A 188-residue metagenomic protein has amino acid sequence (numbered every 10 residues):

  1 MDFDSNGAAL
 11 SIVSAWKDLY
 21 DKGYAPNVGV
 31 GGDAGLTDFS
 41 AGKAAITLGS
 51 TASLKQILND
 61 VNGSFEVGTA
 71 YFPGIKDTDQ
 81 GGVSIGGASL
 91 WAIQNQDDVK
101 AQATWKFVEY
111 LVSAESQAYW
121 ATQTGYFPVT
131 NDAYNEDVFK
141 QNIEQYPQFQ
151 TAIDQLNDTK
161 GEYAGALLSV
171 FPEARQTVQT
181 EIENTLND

Functional and structural regions predicted by a protein language model:
M1-S11, N59-V61, P73-V83, Y134-Q145 (+1 more regions): Short, solvent-exposed loop/beta-turn-alpha elements that line the ligand-binding surface or hinge of extracytoplasmic
D2-G29: Glycine-centered hinge/linker elements that transmit conformational signals in sensory and ligand-binding systems
A8-W16, G35, S53, K100-T104 (+4 more regions): Stable alpha-helical elements in mature extracytoplasmic
L19-A25, D60-Y126: Extracytoplasmic/periplasmic substrate-recognition and gating elements
N27-A41: Short helix-initiation/N-cap motifs at beta->coil->alpha
L36-D38, L54-D60: Pocket-flanking alpha-helical
A45-S50, G68: Paired acidic/hydrophobic, glycine-rich loop segments that form the ligand-binding mouth/hinge of periplasmic-binding
S84, Q148-D188: C-terminal capping/gating helix-and-loop segments adjacent to ligand/active sites or protein-protein/ligand interfaces
